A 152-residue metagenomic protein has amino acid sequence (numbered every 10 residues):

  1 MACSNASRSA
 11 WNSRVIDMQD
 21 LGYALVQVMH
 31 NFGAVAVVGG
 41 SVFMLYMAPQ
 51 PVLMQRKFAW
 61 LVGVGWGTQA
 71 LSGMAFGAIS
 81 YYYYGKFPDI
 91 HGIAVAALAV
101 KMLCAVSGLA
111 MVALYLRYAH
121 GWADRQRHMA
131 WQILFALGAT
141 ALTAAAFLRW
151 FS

Functional and structural regions predicted by a protein language model:
W11-S152: Polytopic transmembrane helical bundles with strong interfacial aromatic enrichment
